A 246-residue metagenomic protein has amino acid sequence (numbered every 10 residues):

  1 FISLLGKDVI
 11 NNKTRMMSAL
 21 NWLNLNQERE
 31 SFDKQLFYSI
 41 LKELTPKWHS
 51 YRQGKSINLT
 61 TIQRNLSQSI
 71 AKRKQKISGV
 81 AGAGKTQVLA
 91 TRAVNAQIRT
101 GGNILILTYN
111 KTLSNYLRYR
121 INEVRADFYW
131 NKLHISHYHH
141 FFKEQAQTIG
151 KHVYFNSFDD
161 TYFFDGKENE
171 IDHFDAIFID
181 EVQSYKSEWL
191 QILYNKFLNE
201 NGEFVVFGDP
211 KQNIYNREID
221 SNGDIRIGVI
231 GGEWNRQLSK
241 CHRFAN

Functional and structural regions predicted by a protein language model:
F1-F37: Accessory nucleic-acid engagement/destabilization modules that flank
S3, S50, Q75, I98 (+2 more regions): Hydrophobic transmembrane signal anchors and adjacent membrane-proximal interface regions, especially in viral
K13-S18, F37-P46, R64-I70, E200-F207: Short charge-dense sequence patches
M17-N21, Q145-N156: Short, surface-exposed amphipathic charged segments that create phosphate/polyanion-binding patches used for binding
F32-I40, I62, Q87: N-proximal short alpha-helices
L36-L59, S78: Conserved adenine-nucleotide phosphate-binding loops and their immediately adjacent elements
K55-T148, F163-K167, I171-D172, A176-N246: Conserved helicase motor core of SF1/SF2 NTP-dependent helicases
V153-K167: A short, well-structured beta->alpha microelement
